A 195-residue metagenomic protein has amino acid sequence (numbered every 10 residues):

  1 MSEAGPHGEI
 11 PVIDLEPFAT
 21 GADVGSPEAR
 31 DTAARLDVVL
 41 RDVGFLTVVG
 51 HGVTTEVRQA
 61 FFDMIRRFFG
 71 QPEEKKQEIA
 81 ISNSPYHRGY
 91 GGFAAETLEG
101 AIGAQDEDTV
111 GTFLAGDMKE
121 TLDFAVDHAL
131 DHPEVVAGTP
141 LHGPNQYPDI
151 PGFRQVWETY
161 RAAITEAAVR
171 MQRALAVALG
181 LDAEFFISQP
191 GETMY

Functional and structural regions predicted by a protein language model:
M1-Y195: Peripheral, non-catalytic segments flanking oxidoreductase cores
